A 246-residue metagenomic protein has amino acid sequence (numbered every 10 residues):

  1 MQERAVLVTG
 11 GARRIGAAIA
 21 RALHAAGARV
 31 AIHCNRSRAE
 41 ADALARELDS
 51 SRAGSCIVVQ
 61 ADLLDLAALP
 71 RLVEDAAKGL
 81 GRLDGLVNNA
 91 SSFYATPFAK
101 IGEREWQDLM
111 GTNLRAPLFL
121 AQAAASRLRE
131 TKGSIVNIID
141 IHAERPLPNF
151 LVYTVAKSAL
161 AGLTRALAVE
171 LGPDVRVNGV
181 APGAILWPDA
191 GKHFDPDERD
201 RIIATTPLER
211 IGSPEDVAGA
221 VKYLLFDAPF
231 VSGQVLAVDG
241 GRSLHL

Functional and structural regions predicted by a protein language model:
A12-R13: Conserved glycine-rich cofactor-binding loop
P97-F98, E105-Q107, G191, E198 (+1 more regions): Substrate-binding pocket helix/loop in short-chain dehydrogenase/reductase
A121, A156, T164: Active-site helix of classical SDR
S126, A168-P173: Alpha-helical segment proximal to the catalytic Tyr-Lys
R145, K222, F226-L246: Short C-terminal tail/terminal secondary-structure segment of NAD(P)H-dependent dehydrogenase/reductase domains
G172-R176, S232-G233: Short, small/polar-rich loop/turn modules that mediate ligand/substrate recognition or access, typified
T206-V217: A conserved structural motif in NAD(P)-dependent oxidoreductases
